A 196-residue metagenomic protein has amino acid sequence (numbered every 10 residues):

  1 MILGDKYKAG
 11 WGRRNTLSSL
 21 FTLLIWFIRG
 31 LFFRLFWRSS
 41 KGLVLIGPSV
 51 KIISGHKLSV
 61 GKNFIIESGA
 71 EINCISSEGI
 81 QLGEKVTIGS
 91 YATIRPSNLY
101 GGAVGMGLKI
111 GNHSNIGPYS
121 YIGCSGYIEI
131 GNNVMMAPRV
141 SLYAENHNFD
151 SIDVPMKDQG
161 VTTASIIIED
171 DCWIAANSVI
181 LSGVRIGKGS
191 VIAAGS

Functional and structural regions predicted by a protein language model:
M1-S141, E169-D170, S178-I180, K188: Domain-scale signature associated with acetyltransferase and cell-envelope carbohydrate enzymes
G12, V154-P155: Short, structural beta-strand-to-alpha-helix junction motif
S76, S151-D153, V184: Short glycine-/acidic-enriched loop or helix-start segments at secondary-structure transitions that form or flank
L82, H147, S151-D153, S190: Short secondary-structure boundary/hinge segments and terminal tails
V104, M156-D171: Glycine-rich NAD(P)-binding loop of Rossmann-like domains
G131-I152, Q159: Histidine/lysine/aspartate-rich catalytic loop segments that bind and position anionic ligands
V184-S196: C-terminal/domain-terminus segments
